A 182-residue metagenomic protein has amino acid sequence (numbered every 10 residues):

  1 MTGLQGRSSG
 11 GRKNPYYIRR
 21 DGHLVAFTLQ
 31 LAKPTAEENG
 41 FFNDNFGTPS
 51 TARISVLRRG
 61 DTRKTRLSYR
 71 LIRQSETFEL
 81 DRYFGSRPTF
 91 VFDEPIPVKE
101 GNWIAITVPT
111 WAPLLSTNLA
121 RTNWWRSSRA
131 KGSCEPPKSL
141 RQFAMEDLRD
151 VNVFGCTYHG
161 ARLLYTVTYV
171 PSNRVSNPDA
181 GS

Functional and structural regions predicted by a protein language model:
M1-L67, E94-W103, T107-S182: Beta-sheet-rich sandwich/jelly-roll-like modules and their strand-loop junctions
G11, Y83-G85: Short, solvent-exposed coil/turn segments
K13, R73-S75, V91-D93: A structural connector/turn signal
S68-Y83: Solvent-exposed serine/threonine-rich low-complexity stretches and specific carbohydrate-binding patches
G85-P95: Exposed aromatic-hydrophobic patches
